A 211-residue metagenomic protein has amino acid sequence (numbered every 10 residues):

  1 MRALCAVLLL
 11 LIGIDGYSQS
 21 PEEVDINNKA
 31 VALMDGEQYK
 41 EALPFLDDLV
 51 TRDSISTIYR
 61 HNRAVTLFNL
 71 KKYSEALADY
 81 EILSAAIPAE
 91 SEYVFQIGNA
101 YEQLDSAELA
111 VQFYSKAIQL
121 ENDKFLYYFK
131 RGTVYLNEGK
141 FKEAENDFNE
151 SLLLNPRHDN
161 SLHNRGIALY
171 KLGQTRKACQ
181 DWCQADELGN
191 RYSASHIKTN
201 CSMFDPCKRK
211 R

Functional and structural regions predicted by a protein language model:
E22-V24, T57-I58, E90-E92, F125-L126 (+2 more regions): Helix-start (N-cap) detector for alpha-helical repeat units in TPR-like alpha-solenoids, especially tetratricopeptide
E23, R176-R211: Terminal, low-structured helical/coil segments at or just beyond the last alpha-helical repeat
N27, M34-D35, H61, L67-F68 (+5 more regions): Position-specific recognition of the canonical hydrophobic site in helix A of tetratricopeptide repeat
N28, N62, Q96, K130 (+2 more regions): Canonical tetratricopeptide repeat
D48-T51, E81-A85, K116-Q119, N149-L153 (+1 more regions): Conserved structural position within tetratricopeptide repeats
